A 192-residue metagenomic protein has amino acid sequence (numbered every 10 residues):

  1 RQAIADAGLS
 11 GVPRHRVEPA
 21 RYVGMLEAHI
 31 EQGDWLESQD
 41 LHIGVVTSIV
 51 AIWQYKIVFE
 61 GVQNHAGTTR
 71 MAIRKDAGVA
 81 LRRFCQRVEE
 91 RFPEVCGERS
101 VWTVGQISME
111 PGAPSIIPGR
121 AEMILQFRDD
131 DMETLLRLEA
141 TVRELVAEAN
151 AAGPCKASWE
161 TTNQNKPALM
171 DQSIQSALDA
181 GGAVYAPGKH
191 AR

Functional and structural regions predicted by a protein language model:
R1-E133, N163: Midchain, well-structured core segments that form catalytic/ion-binding scaffolds
G11-R14, V95, K156-A157, Y185 (+1 more regions): Residue-level detector of short coil/turn "hinge" positions at structural boundaries
A80, T141, S173, A177: Charged catalytic carboxylate motif
R87, L145-E148, A177-V184: Solvent-exposed, charged/polar functional surfaces in cytosolic regulatory/catalytic domains
E90-E94, E148-A151, V184-P187: Conserved helix-loop functional segments at active or binding sites
R137-A147: Short amphipathic alpha-helices in soluble, non-transmembrane regions that often serve as interface/regulatory elements
A149-T161: Conserved short beta-strand edge segments in small beta-sheet-based binding/regulatory domains
S158-R192: An extended, acidic, His-containing surface patch that forms the Zn2+-binding/catalytic region of metallohydrolases
